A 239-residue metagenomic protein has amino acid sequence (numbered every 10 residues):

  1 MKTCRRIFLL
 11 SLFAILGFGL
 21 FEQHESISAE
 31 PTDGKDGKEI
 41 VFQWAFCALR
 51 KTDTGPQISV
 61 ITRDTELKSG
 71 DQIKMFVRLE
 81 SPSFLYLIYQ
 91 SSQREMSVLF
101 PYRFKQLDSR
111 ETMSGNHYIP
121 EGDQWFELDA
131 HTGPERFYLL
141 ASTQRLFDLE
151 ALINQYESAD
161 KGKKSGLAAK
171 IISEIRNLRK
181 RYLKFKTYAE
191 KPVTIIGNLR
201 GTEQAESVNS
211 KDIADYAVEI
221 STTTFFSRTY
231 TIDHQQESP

Functional and structural regions predicted by a protein language model:
M1-C4: N-terminal secretory signal peptides that target proteins for export/translocation
F8-L9: N-terminal export leaders
L12-L16: Sec-dependent N-terminal signal peptides of Gram-positive bacterial secreted proteins and lipoproteins
G19-K74, R78-F84, Y89-P239: Secretory-pathway glycoprotein ectodomains that are cysteine- and/or Ser/Thr/Pro-rich
